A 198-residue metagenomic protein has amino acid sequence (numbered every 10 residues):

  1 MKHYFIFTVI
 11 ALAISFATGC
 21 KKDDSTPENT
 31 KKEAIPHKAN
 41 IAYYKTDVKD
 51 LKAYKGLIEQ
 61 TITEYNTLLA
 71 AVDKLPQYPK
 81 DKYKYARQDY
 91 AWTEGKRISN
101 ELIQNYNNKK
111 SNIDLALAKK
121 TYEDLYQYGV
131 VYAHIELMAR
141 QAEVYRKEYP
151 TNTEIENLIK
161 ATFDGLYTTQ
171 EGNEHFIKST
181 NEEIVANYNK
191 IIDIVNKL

Functional and structural regions predicted by a protein language model:
M1-T18: Sec-dependent bacterial lipoprotein signal peptides
F5-I6, I10, K31, H37 (+3 more regions): Generic short amphipathic/hydrophobic targeting helices enriched at N-termini, encompassing Sec-type signal peptides
T18-Y43: Bacterial Sec-dependent N-terminal signal peptides
Y44-K55: Short, charge/polar-rich alpha-helical segments
Y54-V144: Alpha-helical segments in soluble extracytoplasmic regions
H134, A139-L198: C-terminal amphipathic alpha-helix
